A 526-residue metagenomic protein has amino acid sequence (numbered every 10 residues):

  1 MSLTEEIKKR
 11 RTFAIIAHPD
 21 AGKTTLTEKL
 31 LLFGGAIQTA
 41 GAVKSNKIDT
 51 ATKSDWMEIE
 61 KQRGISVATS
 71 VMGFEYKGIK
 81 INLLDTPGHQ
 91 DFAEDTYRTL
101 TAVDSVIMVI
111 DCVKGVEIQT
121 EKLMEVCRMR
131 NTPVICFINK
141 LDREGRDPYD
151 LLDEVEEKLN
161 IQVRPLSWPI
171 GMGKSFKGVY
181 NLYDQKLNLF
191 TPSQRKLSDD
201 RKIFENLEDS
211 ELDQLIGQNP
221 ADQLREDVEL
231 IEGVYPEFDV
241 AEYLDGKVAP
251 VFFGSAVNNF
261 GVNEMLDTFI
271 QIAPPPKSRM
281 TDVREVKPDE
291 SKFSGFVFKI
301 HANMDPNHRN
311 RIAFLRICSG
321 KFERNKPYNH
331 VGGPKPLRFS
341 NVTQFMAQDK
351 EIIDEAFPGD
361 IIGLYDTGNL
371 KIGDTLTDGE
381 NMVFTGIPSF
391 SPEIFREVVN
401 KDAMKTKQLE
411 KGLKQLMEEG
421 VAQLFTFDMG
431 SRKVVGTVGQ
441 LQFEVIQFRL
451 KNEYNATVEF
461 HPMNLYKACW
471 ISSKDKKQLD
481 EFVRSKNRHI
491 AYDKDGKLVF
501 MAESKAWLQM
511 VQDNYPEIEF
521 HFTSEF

Functional and structural regions predicted by a protein language model:
M1-F526: Structural and coupling elements of P-loop NTPases
